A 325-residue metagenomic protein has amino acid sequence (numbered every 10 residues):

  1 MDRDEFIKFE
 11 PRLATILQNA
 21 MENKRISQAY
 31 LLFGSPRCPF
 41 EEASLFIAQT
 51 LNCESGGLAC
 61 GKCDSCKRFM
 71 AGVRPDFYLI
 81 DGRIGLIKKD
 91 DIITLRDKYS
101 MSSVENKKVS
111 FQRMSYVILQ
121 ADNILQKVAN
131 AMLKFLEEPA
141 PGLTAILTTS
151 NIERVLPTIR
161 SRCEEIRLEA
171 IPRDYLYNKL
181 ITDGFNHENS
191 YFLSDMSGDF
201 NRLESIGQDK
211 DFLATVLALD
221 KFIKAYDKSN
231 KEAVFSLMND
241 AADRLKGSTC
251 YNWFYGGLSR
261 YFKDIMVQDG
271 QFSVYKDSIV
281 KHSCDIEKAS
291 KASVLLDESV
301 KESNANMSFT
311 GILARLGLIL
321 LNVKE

Functional and structural regions predicted by a protein language model:
M1-K127: Clamp-loader machinery-focused feature within the broader ASCE/P-loop NTPase space
M1-T50, R68, P141-T144, S150-G257 (+1 more regions): Charged, glycine-rich active-site and insertion segments that engage polyanionic ligands
D97, K134, S161: Conserved adenine-binding aromatic site and its adjacent loop/helix in ATP-hydrolyzing domains
S100, N130-L147: Conserved catalytic/switch belt of AAA+ P-loop NTPases
L119-L125, N130-E137, E153: Catalytic acidic motif of RecA-like/P-loop NTPases
